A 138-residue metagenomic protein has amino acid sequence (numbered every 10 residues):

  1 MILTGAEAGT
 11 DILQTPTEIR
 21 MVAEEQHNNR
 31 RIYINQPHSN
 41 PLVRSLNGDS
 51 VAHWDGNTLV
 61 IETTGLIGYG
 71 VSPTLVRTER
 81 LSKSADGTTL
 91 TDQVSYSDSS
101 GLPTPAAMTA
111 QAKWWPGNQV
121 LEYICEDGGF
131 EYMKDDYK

Functional and structural regions predicted by a protein language model:
M1-K138: PEST-like low-complexity, intrinsically disordered acidic/proline/serine-rich tracts that flank trafficking/processing
